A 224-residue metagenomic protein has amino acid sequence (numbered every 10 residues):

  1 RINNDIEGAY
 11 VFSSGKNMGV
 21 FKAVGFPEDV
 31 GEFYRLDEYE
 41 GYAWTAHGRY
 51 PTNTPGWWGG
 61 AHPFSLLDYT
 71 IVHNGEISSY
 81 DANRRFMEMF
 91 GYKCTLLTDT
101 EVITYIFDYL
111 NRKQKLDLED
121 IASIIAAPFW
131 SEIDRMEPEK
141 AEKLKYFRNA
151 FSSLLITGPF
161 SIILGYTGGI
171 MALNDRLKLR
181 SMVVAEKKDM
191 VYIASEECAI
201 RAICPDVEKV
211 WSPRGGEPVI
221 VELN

Functional and structural regions predicted by a protein language model:
R1-N224: Conserved short alpha-helical segments that host acidic/polar catalytic motifs at enzyme active sites
